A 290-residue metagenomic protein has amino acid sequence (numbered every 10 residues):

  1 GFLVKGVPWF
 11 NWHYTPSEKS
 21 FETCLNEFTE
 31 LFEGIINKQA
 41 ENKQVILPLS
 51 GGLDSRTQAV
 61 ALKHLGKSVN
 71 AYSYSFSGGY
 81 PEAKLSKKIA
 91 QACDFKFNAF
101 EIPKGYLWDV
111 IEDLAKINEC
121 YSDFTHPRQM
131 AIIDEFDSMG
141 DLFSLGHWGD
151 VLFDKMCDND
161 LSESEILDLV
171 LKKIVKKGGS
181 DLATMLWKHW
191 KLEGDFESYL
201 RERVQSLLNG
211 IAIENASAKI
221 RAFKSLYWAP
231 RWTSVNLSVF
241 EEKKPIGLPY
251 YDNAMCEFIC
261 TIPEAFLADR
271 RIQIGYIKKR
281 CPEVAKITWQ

Functional and structural regions predicted by a protein language model:
G1-W9: N-terminal glutamine amidotransferase
N11-E214, W232-V284: ATP-dependent adenylate-handling active sites, centered on carboxylate activation for C-N bond formation
I211, N215-K224: The feature marks non-catalytic terminal segments
R221-V235: Core structural elements
